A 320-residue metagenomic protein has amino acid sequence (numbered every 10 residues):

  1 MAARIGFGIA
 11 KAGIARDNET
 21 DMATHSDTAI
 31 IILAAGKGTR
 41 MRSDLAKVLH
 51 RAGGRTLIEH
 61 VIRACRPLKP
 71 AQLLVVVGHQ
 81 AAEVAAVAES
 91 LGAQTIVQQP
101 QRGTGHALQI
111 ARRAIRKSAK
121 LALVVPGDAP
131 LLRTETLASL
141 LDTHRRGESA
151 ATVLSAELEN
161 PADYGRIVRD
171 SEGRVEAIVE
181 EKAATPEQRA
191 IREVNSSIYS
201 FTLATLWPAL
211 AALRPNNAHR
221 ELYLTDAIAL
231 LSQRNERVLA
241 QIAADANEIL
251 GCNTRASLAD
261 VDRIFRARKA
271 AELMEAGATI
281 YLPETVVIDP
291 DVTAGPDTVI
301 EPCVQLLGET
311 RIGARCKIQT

Functional and structural regions predicted by a protein language model:
M1-D21: N-terminal amphipathic/basic-hydrophobic helices that include classical n-h-c signal peptides and signal-anchor
D17-A29, R55-D142, R146: Conserved N-terminal catalytic core of the sugar/cofactor nucleotidyltransferase
A23-S43: N-terminal nucleotide-binding beta1-loop-alpha1 segment
H79, L132, D170, F201-T202 (+1 more regions): A conserved hydrophobic position in a structured secondary element of the catalytic/binding core that shapes
G147-E157: A short, conserved acidic/glycine-rich loop-to-beta-strand motif that forms the donor nucleotide-sugar/metal
A156-E187: Rossmann-like NAD(P)H-binding beta-loop-alpha module
E176-A267, A271-E272: Catalytic-core segments of class I nucleotidyltransferases/pyrophosphorylases that form NMP-activated intermediates
A278-I280, E284-V286, V292-I300, V304 (+2 more regions): A structural motif detector for beta-strand N-caps
